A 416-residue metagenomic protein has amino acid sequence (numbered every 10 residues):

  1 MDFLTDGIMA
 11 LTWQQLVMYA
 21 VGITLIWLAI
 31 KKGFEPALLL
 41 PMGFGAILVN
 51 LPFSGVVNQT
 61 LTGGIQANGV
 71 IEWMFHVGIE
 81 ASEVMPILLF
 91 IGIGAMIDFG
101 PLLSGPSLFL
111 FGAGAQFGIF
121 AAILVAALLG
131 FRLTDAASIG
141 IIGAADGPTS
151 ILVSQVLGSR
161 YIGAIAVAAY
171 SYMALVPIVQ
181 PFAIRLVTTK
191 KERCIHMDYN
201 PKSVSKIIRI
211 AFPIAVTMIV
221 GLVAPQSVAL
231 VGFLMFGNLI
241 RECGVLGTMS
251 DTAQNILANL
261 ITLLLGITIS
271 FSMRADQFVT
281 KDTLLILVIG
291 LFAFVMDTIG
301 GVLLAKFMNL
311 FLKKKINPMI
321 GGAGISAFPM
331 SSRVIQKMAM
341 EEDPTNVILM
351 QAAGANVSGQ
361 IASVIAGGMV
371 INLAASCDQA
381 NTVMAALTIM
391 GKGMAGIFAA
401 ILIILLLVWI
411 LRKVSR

Functional and structural regions predicted by a protein language model:
M1-L11, L16, T62-A67, F182-A211 (+3 more regions): Intrinsically disordered, low-complexity non-transmembrane regions of multi-pass membrane transporters
M1-Q66, I71, W409, S415: N-terminal alpha-helical transmembrane segments of multi-pass membrane transport and channel/translocase proteins
L25, L48, I79-L103, G237-I240 (+1 more regions): Hydrophobic transmembrane alpha-helices of secondary-active transporters and Na+-translocating membrane complexes
K31-L39, N58, M74-H76, M96-F111 (+6 more regions): Interfacial helix-loop-helix linkers and transmembrane-helix boundary segments in multi-pass membrane proteins
V77, A81-S82, I91-M96, L110-A121 (+4 more regions): Alpha-helical membrane segments and immediately flanking helix-loop junctions that form or couple to the substrate/ion
R160-I178, I289-D297, I320-A323: Alpha-helical transmembrane segments
A168-V245: Membrane-embedded hairpin module used as a gating/binding unit in multi-pass transport and secretion proteins
V216-G301: Transmembrane helical segments that form the transport core of multi-pass membrane transport proteins
